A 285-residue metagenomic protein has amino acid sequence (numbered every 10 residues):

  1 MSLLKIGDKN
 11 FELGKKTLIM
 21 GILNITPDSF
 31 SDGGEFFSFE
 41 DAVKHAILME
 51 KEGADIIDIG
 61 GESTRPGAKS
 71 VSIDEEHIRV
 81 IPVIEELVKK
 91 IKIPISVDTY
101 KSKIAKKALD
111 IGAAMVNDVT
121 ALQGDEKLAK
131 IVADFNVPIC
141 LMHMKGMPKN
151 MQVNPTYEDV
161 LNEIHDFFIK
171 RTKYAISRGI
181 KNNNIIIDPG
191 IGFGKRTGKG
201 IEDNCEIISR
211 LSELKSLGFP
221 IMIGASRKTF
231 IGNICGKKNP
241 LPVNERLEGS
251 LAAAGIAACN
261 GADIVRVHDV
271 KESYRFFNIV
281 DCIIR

Functional and structural regions predicted by a protein language model:
M1-T26, K173, G179-K181, K237 (+1 more regions): N-terminal amphipathic alpha-helix/helix-capping segment at the start of soluble metabolic enzymes
I6-G7, S31, F36-H45, T64-P82 (+6 more regions): Active-site-adjacent loop and "lid" segments of alpha/beta metabolic enzymes
I19, I95, I139, I185-I187 (+1 more regions): Hydrophobic/aromatic residues located in beta-strands of well-ordered beta-sheets within soluble catalytic
I22-N24, D98, M142-H143, D188 (+1 more regions): Short beta-strand segments
L23, M49, G53, D98 (+4 more regions): Conserved, mostly hydrophobic/aromatic
K44-G60: Catalytic domains of carbohydrate-active enzymes, especially glycoside hydrolases
I47-K51, R171-N184: Phosphate/pyrophosphate-binding loops at sites that engage ATP/ADP/AMP, CoA/4′-phosphopantetheine, polyphosphate
I59-E62, D188-I191: Glycine-rich beta-strand-to-loop/alpha-helix junction loops that act as flexible
